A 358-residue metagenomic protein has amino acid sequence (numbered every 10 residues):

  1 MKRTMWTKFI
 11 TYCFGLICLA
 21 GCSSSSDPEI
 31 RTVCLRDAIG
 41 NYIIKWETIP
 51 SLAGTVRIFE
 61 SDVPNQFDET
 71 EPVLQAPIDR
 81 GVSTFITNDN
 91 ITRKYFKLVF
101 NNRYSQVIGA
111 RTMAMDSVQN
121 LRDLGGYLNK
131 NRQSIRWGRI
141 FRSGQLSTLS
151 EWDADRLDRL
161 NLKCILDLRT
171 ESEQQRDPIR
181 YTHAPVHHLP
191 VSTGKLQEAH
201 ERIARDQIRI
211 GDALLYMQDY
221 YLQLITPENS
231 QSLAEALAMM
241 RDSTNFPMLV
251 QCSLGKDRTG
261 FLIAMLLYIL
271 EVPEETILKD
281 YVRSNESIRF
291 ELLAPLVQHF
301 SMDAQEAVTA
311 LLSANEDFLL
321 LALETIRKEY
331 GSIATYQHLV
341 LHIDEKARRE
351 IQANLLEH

Functional and structural regions predicted by a protein language model:
K2-I10: Bacterial N-terminal signal peptides that target proteins for export
T11-A20: Bacterial N-terminal signal peptides
C22-L249, L262-H358: Cys-dependent protein tyrosine phosphatase-like superfamily
L254, R258-T259: Ser/Thr-glycine-rich phosphate-binding loops at phosphate-binding pockets of nucleotides, nucleotide cofactors
